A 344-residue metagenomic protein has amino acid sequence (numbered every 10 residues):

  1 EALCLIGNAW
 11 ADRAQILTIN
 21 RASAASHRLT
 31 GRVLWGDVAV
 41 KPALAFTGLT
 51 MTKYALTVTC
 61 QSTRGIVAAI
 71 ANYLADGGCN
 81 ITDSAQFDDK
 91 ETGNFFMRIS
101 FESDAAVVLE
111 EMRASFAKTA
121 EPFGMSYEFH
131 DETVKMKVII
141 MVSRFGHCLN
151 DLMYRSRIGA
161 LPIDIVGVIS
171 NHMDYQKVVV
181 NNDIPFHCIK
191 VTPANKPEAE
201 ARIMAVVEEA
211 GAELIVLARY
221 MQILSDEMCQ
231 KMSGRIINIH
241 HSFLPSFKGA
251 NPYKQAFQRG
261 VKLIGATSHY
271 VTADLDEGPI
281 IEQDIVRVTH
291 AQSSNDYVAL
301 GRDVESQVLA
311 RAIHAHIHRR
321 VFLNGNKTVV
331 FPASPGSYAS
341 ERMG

Functional and structural regions predicted by a protein language model:
A9-Q15: Residue-level detector of structural "landmarks"
Q15-H27: Short alpha-helix boundary/capping segments
L34-T50: Short, Lys/Arg-enriched N-terminal segments with co-localized hydrophobic residues within the first ~10-30 amino acids
T52-C60: Short glycine-/aliphatic-rich beta-strand segments at the starts of folded cytosolic domains
T63-D83: Short amphipathic alpha-helix segments
F87-N94, R98-G344: One-carbon transfer enzymes
